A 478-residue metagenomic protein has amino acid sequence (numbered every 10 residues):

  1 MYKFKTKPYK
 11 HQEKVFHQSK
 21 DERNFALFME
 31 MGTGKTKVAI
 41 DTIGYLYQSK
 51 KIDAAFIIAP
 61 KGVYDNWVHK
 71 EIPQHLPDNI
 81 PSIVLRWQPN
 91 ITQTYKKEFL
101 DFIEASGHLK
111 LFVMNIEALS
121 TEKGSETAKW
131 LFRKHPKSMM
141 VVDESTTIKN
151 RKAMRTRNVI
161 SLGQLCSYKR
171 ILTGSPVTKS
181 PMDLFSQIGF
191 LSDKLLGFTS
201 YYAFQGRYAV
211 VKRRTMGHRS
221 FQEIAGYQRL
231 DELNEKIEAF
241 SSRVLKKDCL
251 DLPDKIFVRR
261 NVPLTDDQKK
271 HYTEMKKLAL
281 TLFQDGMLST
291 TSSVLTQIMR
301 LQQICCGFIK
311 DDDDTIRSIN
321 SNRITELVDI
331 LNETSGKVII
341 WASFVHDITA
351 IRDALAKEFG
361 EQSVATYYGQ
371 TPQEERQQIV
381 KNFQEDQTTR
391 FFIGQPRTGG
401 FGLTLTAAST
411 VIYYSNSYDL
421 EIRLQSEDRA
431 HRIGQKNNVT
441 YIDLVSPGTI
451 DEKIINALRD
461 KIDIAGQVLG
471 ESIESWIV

Functional and structural regions predicted by a protein language model:
M1, K20, T33-G34, V38-K51 (+6 more regions): Conserved Helicase C-terminal RecA-like lobe
M1-F28: Conserved pre-motif I regulatory segment
D53-A54, H69, P73-V84, Q88 (+3 more regions): Conserved P-loop NTPase motor "coupling/switch" region that bridges the ATPase
Y64-S106, K110: Conserved nucleic-acid-binding Ia/Ib motif block in the N-terminal RecA-like helicase ATPase lobe
T92-L111, E117-P136: Conserved helix/coil segment N-terminal to the catalytic DExD/H
S120-K123, K179-P181, I348-R352, R376-Q377 (+2 more regions): SF2 helicase motor core recognition
D143-E144: Walker B catalytic acidic pair
Y418-V478: A conserved SF2-helicase RecA2
